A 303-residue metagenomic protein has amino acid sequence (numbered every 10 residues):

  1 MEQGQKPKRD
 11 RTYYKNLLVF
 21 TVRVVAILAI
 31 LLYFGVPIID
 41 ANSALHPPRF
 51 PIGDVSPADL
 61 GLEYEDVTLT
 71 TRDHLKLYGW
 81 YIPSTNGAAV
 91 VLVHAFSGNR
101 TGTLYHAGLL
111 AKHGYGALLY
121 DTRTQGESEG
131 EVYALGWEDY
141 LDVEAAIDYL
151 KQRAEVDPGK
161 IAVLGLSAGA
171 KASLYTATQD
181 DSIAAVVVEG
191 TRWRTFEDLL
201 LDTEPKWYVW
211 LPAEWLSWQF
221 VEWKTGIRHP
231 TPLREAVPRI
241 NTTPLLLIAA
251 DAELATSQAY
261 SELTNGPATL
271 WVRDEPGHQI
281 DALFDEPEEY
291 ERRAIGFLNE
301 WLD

Functional and structural regions predicted by a protein language model:
N16-T70: An N-terminal hydrophobic leader/cap segment in hydrolases
L69, W80, G98, T225-W301: Serine-hydrolase catalytic core
R72-P83: A short loop-to-beta-strand scaffold at the N-terminal edge of the catalytic core in hydrolase folds
G87-A95: Short beta-strand element of the alpha/beta-hydrolase
G102, Y133-A154: Alpha/beta-hydrolase active-site loop
A107-E129: Conserved alpha/beta-hydrolase
D148-S167: Gly/Ser-rich "nucleophile elbow"/oxyanion-hole loop immediately N-terminal to the catalytic nucleophile in hydrolases
Y175-G226, P238-I240, L283: Hydrolase active-site cap/lid region
